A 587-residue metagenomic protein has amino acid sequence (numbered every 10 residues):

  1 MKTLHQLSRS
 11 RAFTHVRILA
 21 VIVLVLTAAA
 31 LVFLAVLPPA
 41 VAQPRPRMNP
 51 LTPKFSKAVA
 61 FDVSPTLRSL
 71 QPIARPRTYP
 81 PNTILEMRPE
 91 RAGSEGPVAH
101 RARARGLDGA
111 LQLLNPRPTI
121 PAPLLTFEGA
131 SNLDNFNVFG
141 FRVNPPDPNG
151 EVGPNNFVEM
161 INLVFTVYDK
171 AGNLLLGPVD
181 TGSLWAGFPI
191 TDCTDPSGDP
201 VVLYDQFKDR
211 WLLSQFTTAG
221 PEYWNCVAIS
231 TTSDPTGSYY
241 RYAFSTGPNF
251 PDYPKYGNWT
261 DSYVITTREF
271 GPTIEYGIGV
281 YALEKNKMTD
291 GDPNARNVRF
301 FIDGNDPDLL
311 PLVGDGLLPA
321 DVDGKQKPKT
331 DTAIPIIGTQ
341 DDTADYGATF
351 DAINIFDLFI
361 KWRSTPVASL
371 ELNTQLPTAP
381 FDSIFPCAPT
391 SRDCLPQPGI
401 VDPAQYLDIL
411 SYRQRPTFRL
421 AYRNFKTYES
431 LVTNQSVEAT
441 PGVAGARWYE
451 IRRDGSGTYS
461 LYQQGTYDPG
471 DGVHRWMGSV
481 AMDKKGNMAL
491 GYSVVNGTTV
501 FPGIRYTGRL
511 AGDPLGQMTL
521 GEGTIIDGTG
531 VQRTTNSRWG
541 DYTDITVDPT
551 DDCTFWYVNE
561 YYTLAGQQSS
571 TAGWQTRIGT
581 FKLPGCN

Functional and structural regions predicted by a protein language model:
M1-V16: N-terminal secretory signal peptides that target proteins for export/translocation
S10-A12, A29, L133, T232: Serine/proline-rich low-complexity intrinsically disordered segments, especially terminal tails, linkers
A12, A40-P44: Boundary at the C-terminal end of the N-terminal hydrophobic targeting segment
V21-A35: Bacterial N-terminal signal peptides
L34-A35, A40, N373: Generic N-terminal simple sequence motifs
Q43-N587: C-terminal PAP-associated
